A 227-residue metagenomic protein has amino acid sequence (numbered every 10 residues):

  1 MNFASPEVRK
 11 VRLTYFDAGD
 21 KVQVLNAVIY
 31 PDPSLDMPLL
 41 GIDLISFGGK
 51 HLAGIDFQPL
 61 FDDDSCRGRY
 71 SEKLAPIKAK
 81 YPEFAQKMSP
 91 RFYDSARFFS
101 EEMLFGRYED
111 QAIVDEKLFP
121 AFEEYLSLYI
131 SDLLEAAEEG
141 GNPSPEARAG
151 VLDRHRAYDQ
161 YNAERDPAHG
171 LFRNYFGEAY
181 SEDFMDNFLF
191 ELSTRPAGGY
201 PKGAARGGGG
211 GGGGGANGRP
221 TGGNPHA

Functional and structural regions predicted by a protein language model:
M1-L25, Y30-D32: Short Lys/Arg-enriched alpha/beta "domain-start" segment
L13, I42, F122-L126: Generic hydrophobic, helix-prone segments enriched in Leu/Val/Ile
V24, G54, S127, G215 (+1 more regions): Intrinsically disordered, low-complexity peptide-like regions
Y30-D43, F61-R69: Short, surface-exposed beta-strand/loop "edge" segments at domain boundaries and coil↔beta transitions
I42-L44, G48, G54: A surface-exposed, charged beta-strand/loop segment in the N-terminal or early-internal portion of soluble proteins
H51-R165: Mixed-charge (acidic/basic) macromolecular-recognition segments
S131, E135-G208, G214-A227: Alpha-helical oligomerization segments
